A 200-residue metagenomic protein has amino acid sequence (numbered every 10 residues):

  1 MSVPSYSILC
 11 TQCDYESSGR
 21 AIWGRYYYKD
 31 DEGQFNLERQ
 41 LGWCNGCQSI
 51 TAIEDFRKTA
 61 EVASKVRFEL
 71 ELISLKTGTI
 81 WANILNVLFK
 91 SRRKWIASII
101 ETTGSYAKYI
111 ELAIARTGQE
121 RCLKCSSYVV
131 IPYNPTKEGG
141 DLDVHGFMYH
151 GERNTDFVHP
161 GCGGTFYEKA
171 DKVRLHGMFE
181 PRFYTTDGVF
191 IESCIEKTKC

Functional and structural regions predicted by a protein language model:
Y6-T102, A107-Y109, R116-D156, G164-G177 (+1 more regions): Short recognition patches in nucleic-acid-associated and regulatory proteins
E180-F183, D187-S193: Beta-strand-rich luminal/extracellular ectodomains of secretory-pathway glycoproteins, especially N-glycosylated
E192-C200: Short acidic DE-rich linear segments
